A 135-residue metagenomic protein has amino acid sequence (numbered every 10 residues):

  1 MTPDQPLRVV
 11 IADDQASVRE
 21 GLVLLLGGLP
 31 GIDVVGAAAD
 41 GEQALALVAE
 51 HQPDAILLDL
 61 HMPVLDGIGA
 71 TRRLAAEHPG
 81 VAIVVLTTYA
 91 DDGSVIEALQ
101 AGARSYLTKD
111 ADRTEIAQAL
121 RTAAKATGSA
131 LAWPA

Functional and structural regions predicted by a protein language model:
A12-D13, A38, I56: Conserved sequence signature across two-component system core domains
D13, D59, T87: Active-site residues of response regulator receiver
V18, L58, P63: The feature encodes the CheY-like receiver
G31-A39, L47: Short hydrophobic/Thr-rich beta-strand motif most characteristic of the beta2 strand and flanking loop of CheY-like
D40-Q43, V64-G69: Acidic catalytic/metal-coordinating carboxylates
A46, I68-G80: Short amphipathic alpha-helix used as the core "switch/output" element in two-component signaling
H51-L57: Active-site beta3 strand of CheY-like receiver
G93-Q100, R104-A135: Short, flexible helix-to-coil linker/hinge segments that flank and couple to helix-turn-helix
